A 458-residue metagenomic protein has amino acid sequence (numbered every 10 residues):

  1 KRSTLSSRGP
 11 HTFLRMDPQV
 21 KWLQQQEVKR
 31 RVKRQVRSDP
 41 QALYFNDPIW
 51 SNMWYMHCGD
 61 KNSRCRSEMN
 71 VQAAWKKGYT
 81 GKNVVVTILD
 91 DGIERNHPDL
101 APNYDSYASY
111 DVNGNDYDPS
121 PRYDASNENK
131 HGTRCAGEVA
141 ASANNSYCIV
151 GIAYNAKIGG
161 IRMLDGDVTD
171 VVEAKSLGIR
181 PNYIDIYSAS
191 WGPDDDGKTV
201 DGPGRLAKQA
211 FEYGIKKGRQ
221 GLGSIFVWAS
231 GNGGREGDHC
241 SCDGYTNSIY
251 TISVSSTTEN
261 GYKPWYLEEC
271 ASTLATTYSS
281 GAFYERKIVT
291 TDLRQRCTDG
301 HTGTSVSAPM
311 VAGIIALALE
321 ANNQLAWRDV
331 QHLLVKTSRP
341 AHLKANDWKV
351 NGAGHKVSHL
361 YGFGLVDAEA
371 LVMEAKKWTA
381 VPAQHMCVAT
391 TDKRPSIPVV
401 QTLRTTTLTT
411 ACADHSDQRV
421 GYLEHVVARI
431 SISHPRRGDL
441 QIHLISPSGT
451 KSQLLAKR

Functional and structural regions predicted by a protein language model:
R15-V85, P98-D99, Y110, N115-D116 (+1 more regions): Protease zymogen maturation seam
P18-K21, G81-V85, Y154-G159, N182-Y187 (+3 more regions): Loop/turn elements at helix/coil->beta-strand transitions in domains of secreted/extracellular proteins
V20-L23, A74, C135, Y187 (+7 more regions): Residue-level detector of buried hydrophobic side-chain packing in well-ordered secondary-structure elements
V71-Q72, N83-V84, D91-N96, Y104-K216 (+1 more regions): Subtilisin-like peptidase catalytic core
D90, D243-E320, Q324, H359: Extracellular S/T/G-rich loop segment that most often corresponds to the catalytic His/Ser-adjacent loop
G231, V357-H359, G364-I445: Secreted peptidase-domain scaffold signal
N322-V357: An often Trp-containing, charged/polar helix-loop segment at the C-terminal end of enzyme catalytic cores
